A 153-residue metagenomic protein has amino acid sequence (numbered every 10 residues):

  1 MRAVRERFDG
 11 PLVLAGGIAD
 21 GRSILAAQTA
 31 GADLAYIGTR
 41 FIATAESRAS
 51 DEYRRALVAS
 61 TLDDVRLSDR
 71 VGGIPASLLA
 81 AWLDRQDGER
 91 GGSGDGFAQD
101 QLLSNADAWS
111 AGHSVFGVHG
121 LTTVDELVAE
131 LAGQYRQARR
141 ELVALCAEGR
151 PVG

Functional and structural regions predicted by a protein language model:
M1-V13, A19-G153: Conserved active-site-proximal phosphate/metal-binding subdomains
